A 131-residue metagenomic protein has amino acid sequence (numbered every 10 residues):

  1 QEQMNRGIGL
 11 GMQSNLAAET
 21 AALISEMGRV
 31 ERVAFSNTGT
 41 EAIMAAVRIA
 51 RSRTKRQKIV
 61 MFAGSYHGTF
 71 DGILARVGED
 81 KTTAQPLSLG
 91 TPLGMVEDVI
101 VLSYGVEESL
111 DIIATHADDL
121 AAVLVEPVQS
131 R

Functional and structural regions predicted by a protein language model:
Q1-Q57: Glycine-rich loop-to-alpha-helix module at the N-terminal edge of alpha/beta enzyme cores
G7, P127-R131: A short, flexible beta-alpha/helix-coil linker loop
A21, S25, M44, Q57-F62 (+2 more regions): Aromatic-residue detector
S36, F62, E126: Conserved residues at the C-terminal ends of beta-strands
A42, E108, R131: Glycine-rich nucleotide phosphate-binding loop and flanking beta-alpha elements of Rossmann-like dinucleotide-binding
S52-L74: Conserved PLP-anchoring active-site segment centered on the Schiff-base-forming lysine
Y66-V128: PLP-dependent aminotransferase-class I/II
